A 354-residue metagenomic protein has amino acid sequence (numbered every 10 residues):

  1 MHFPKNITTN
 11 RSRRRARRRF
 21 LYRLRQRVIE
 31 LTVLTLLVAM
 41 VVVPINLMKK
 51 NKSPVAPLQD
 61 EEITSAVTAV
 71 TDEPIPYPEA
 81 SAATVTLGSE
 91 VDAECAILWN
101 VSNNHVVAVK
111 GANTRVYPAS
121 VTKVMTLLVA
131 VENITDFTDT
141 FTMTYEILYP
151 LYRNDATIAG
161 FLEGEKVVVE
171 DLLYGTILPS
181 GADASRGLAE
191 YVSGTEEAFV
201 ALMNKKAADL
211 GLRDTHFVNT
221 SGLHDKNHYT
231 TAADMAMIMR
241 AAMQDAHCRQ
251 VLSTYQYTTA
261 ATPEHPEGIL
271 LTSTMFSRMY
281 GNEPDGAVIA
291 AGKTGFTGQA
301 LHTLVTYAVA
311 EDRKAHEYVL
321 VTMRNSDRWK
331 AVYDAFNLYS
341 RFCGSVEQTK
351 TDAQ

Functional and structural regions predicted by a protein language model:
M1-V28: N-terminal Lys/Arg-rich, disordered targeting/topogenic segments
H2, R27, P44, K49-T71 (+2 more regions): Penicillin-recognizing serine hydrolase domain
I29-V43: Hydrophobic membrane-insertion alpha-helices, especially the h-region of bacterial N-terminal signal peptides
N51-A233, A242-A246: Active-site-adjacent loops and short helices of periplasmic peptidoglycan-processing enzymes
